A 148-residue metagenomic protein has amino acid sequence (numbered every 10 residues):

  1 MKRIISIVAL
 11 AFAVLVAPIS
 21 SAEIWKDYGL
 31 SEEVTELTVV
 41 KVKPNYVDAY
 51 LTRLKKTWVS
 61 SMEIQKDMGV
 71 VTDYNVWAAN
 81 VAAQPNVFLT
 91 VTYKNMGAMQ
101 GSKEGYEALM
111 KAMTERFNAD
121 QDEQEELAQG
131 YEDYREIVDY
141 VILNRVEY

Functional and structural regions predicted by a protein language model:
M1-A9: Bacterial N-terminal signal peptides that target proteins for export
V8-V16: Bacterial N-terminal signal peptides
V16-A22: Sec/Tat signal peptide C-region and signal peptidase I cleavage site
E23-A49: Immediate post-signal-peptide N-terminus of mature secreted/exported proteins
W25, G29, S60, I64-T72 (+2 more regions): An amphipathic, aromatic/His-enriched active-site/gating alpha helix that lines ligand/cofactor pockets
K41, T90-T92: Short hydrophobic/aromatic beta-strand micro-patches that form the beta-sheet surface supporting nucleotide- or nucleic
L51-T52, N86-V87, Q100-E104: Short, solvent-exposed loop/turn and secondary-structure capping segments
T72-T90: Acidic helix-start/capping segments at beta-turn-to-alpha-helix junctions
